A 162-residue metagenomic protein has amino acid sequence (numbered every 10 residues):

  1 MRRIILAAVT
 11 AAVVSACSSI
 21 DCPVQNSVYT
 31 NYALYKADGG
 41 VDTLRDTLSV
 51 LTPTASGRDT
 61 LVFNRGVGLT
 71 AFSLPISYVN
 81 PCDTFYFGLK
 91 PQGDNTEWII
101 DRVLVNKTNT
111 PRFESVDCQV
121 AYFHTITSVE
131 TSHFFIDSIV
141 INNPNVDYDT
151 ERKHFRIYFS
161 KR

Functional and structural regions predicted by a protein language model:
M1-C17: Sec-dependent bacterial lipoprotein signal peptides
I4-I5, T60, L104: Small/flexible residues
V14-C17, V50-T54, Y122: Generic detector of short, locally flexible boundary/turn motifs and exposed helical patches
C17-V24, P75-R162: Extracytoplasmic cysteine-anchoring/structural motifs
S19, K36-D38, L61: Intrinsically disordered, low-complexity segments enriched in polar/charged residues with Gly/Pro, especially when
N26-L44: Post-signal peptide N-terminal segment of mature Sec-exported envelope proteins
L44-T96: Tryptophan-paired
